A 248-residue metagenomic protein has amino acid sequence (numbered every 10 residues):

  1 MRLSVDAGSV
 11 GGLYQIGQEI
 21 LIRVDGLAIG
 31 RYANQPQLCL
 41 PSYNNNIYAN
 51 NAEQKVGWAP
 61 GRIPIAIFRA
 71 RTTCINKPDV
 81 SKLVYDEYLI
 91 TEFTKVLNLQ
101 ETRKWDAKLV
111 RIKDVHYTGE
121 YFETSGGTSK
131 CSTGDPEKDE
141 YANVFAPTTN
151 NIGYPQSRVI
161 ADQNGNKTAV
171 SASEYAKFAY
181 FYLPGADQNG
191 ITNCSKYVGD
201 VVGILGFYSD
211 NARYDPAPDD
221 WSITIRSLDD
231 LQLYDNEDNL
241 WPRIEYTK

Functional and structural regions predicted by a protein language model:
M1-K248: OB-fold nucleic-acid-binding modules
